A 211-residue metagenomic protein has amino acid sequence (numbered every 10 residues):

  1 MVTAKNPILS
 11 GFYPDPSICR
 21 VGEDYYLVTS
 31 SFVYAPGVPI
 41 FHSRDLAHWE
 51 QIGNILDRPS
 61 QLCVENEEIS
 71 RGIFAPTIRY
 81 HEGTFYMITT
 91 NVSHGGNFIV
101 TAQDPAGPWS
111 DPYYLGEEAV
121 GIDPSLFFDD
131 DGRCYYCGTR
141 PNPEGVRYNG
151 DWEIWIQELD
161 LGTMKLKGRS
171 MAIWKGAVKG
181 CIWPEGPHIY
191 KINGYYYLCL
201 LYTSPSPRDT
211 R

Functional and structural regions predicted by a protein language model:
M1-R20, A47-Y80, G107-F128, E144 (+1 more regions): Surface loop/turn signatures of beta-propeller and other carbohydrate-active proteins
C19-Y34, F41, F74-V92, I99 (+4 more regions): Hydrophobic core segments of beta-strands in well-ordered, beta-rich domains
S30-I55: Beta-propeller domains
A35-G37, W49, P59-E65, M87-I88 (+1 more regions): Short active-site-adjacent helix-start/loop capping segments
I99-Q103, W155-E158: Beta-propeller blade signature
P105-P108, I192, S204: Accessory beta-strand-rich segments of carbohydrate-active enzymes
Y202-R211: Single conserved hydrophobic/aromatic residue that forms the stacking wall/gate of nucleotide- or nucleobase-binding
